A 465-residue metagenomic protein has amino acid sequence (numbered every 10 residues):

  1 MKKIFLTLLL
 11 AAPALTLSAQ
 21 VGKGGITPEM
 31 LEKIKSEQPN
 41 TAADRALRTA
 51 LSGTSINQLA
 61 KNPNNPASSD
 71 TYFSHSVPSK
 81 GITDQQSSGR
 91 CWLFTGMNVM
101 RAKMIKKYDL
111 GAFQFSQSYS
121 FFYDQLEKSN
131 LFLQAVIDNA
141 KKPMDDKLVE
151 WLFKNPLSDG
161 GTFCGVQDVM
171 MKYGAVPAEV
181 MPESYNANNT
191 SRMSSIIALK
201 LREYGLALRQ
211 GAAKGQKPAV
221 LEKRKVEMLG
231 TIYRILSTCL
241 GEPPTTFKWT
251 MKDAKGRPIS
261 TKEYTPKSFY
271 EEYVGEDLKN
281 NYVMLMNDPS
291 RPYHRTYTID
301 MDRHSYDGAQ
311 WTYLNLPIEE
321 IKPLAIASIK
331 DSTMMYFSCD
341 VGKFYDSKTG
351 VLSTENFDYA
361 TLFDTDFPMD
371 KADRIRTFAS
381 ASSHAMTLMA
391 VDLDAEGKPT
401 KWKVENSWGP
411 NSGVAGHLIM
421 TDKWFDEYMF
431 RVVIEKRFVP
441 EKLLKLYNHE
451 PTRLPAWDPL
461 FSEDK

Functional and structural regions predicted by a protein language model:
M1-G22: Bacterial Sec-dependent N-terminal signal peptides
V21-G81: N-terminal regions that are enriched for targeting/export leaders and immediately downstream pro/stem segments
G22, G215-K465: Active-site signature of cysteine proteases
A67-N139: Post-signal peptide N-terminal segment of secreted/secretory-pathway proteins
V77-G89, W151-L157, G308-N315, L324-A325 (+1 more regions): Second-shell loop/turn segments in exported
S87, T95-G96, M100, T162-M171 (+1 more regions): Stable alpha-helical elements in mature extracytoplasmic
L93, Y119-F122, D168, P177-V180 (+3 more regions): Structural recognition of the beta-strand scaffold that forms the well-ordered cores of secreted hydrolase catalytic
Q117-F247: Papain-like cysteine protease catalytic cores
